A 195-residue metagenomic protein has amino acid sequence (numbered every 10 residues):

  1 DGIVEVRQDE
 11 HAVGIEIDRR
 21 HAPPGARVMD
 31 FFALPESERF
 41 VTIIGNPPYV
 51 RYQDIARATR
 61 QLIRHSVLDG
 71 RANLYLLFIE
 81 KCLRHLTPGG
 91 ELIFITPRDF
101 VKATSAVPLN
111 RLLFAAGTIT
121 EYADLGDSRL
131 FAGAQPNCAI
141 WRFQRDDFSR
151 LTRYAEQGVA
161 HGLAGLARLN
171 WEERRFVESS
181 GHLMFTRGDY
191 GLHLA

Functional and structural regions predicted by a protein language model:
D1-E5, E16, D30-F32, S37-R57 (+3 more regions): Conserved proline-anchored active-site loop of SAM-dependent methyltransferases that bridges a beta-strand
H11-V13: Short beta-strand element of Class I
I15-I17, L68-D127, I140: Conserved Class I SAM-dependent methyltransferase catalytic core
R19-H21: Helix N-cap at the beta1-alpha1 junction of Rossmann-like dinucleotide-binding domains, i.e., the first residues
P23, R51-D54, V101-T104, L130-G133 (+1 more regions): Short catalytic/ligand-binding loop motif for oxyanion handling, primarily in non-cytosolic enzymes, centered on
P23-F31: Conserved SAM-binding strand-loop segment of SAM-dependent methyltransferases
V50-R71: Mobile active-site "lid"/loop adjacent to the S-adenosyl-L-methionine
R129-A195: C-terminal substrate-recognition regions of SAM-dependent nucleic acid methyltransferases
